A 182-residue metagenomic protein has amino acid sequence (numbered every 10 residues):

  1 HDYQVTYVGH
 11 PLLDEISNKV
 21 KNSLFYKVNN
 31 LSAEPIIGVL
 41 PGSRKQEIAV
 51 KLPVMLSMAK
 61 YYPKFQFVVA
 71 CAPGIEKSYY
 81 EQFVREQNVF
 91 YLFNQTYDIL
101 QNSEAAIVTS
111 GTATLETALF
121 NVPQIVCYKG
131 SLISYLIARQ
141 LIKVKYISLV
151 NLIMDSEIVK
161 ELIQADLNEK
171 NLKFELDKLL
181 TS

Functional and structural regions predicted by a protein language model:
H1-S182: Nucleotide-activated sugar donor-binding and catalytic core shared by glycosyltransferases and related lipid-linked
